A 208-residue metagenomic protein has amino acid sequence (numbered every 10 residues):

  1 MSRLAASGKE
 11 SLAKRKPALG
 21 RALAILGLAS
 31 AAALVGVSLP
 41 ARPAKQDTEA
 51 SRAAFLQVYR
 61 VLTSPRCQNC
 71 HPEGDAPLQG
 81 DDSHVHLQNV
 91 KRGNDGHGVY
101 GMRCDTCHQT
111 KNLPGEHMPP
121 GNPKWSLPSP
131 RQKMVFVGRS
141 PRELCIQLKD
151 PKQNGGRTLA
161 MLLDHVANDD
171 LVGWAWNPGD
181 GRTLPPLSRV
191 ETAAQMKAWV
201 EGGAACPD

Functional and structural regions predicted by a protein language model:
S2-A53, P65-Q68, E73-L78, A194-D208: Post-cleavage N-terminal segment of exported redox proteins
A18, F55-Q57, L148: Generic hydrophobic, helix-prone segments enriched in Leu/Val/Ile
R42-V61, P77, D81-G96: Electrostatic cytochrome c docking/interface patches
E49, P65, N112, M118-D208: C-type cytochrome heme-c attachment and multiheme electron-transfer modules
V61, G98-G101, R139: Processing junctions and N-termini across compartments
P65-G74, G101-K111: The canonical Cys-X-X-Cys-His
P72, Q79-S83, G115-G121: Short, solvent-exposed loop/turn and secondary-structure capping segments
